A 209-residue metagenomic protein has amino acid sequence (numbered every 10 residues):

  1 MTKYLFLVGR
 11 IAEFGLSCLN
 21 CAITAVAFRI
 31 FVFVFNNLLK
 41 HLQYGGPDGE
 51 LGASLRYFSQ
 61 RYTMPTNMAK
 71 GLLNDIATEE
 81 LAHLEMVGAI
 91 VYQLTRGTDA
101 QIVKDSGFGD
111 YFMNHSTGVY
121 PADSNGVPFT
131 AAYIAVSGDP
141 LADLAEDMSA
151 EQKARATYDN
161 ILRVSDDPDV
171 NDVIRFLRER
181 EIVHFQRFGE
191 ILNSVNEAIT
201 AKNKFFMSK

Functional and structural regions predicted by a protein language model:
M1-G9, C18-K209: Non-heme di-metal
